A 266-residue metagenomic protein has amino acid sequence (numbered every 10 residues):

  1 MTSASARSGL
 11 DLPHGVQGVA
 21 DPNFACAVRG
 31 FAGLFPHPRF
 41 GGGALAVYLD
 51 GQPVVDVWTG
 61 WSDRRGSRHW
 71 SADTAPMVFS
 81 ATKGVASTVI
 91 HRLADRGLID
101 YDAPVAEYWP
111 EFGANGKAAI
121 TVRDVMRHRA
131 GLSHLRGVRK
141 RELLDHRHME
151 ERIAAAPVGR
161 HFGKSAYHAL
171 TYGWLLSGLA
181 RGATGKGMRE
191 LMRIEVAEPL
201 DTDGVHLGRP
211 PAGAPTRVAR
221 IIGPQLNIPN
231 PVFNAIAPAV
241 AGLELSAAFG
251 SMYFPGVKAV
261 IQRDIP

Functional and structural regions predicted by a protein language model:
A4-V16: Short, contiguous pre-domain boundary segments
G15-V78, D100: Short, conserved catalytic-motif segment at the N-terminal edge
N23, A27, V78-T82, A86 (+5 more regions): Hydrophobic (often cysteine-bearing) scaffold residues that line and stabilize catalytic clefts of nucleotide/cofactor
P53-G66, R147-R152, S251-I261: Acidic-glycine-rich active-site phosphate/pyrophosphate-binding loop
V54, V85, H91-P110, A183-P211: Short, well-structured active-site flanking segments
T74, H134-R217, Q262-P266: Catalytic-site signature segments of enzymes, centered on catalytic residues
N115-V138, R152: Short helix- or helix-capping micro-motifs that position conserved polar/aromatic residues at function-defining sites
P211-P266: Penicillin-binding protein/beta-lactamase superfamily catalytic region
